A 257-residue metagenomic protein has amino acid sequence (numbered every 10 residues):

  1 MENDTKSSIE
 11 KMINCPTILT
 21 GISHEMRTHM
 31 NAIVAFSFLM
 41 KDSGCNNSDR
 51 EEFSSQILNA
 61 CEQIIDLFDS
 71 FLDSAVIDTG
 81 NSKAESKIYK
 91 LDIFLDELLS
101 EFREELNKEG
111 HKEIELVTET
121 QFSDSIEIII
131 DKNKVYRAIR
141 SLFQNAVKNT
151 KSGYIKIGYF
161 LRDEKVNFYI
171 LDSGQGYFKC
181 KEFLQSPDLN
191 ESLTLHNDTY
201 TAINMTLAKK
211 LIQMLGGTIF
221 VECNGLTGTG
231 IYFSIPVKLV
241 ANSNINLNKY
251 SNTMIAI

Functional and structural regions predicted by a protein language model:
E2-M40: Primarily the dimerization/phosphotransfer
N59-I64: Short alpha-helical segment of the dimerization/phosphotransfer core of two-component systems
T79-A84, S125-I130: Conserved micro-motifs of the catalytic ATP-binding
K87-I88, K112-I126: Conserved catalytic submotifs in the C-terminal HATPase_c
N145-V147: Short helix-loop "hinge" at the ATP-lid/N-box region of the Bergerat-fold HATPase_c
Y154-E164: Short beta-strand/loop element within the Bergerat-fold HATPase_c
